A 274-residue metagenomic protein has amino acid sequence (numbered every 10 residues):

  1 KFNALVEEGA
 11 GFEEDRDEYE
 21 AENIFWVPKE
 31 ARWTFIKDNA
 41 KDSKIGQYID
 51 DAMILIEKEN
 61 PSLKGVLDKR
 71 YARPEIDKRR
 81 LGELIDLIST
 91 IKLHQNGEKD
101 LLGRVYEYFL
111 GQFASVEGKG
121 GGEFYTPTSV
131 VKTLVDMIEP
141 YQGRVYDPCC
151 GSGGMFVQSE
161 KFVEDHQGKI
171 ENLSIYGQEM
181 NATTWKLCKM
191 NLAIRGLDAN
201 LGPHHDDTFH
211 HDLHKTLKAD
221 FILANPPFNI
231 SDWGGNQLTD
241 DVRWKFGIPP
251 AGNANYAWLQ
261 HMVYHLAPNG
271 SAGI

Functional and structural regions predicted by a protein language model:
K1-Y141, N200-L213: Non-catalytic, mostly N-terminal accessory regions of nucleic-acid modification and defense proteins
K78, T216, G252-Y256: Short, solvent-exposed loop/helix junctions and linker helices that flank or host conserved functional motifs
E83, G120-E123, G177, G247-A251: Alpha-helix N-cap/helix-initiation motif
I85, D198-H204, Q237-V242, G270-I274: Short acidic (Asp/Glu) and glycine-rich catalytic loops that position anionic groups and cofactors
G120-A224, N229-W233, D240: Conserved S-adenosyl-L-methionine
L134, W185, P250-I274: Conserved Class I SAM-dependent methyltransferase catalytic core
F228-A257, G273-I274: Mobile active-site "lid"/loop adjacent to the S-adenosyl-L-methionine
